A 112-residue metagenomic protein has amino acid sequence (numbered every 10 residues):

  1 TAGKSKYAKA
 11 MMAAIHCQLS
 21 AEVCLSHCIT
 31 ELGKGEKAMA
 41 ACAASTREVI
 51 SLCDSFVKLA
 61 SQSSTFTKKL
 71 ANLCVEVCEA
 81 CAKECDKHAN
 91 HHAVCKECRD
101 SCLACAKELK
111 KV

Functional and structural regions predicted by a protein language model:
T1-V112: Amphipathic alpha-helical hairpins
